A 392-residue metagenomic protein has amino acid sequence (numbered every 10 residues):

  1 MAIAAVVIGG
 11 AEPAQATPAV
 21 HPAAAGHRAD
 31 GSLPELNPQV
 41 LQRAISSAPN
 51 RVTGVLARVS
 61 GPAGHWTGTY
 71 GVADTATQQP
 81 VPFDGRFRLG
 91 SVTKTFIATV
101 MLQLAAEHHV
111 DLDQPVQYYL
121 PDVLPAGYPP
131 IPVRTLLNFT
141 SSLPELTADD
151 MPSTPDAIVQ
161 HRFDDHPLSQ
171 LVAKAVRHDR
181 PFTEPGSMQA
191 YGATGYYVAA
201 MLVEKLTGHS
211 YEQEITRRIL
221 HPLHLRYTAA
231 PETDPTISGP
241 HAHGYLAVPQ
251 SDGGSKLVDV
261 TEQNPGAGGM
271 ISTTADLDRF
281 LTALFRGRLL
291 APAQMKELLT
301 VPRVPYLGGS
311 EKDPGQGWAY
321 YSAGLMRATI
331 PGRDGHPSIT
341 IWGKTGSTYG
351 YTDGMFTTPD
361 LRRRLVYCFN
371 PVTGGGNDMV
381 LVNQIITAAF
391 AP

Functional and structural regions predicted by a protein language model:
M1-A19: Secretory targeting and sorting signals
A16-V72, S255-P392: Catalytic loop of the DD-peptidase/beta-lactamase superfamily, centered on the K-T-G motif and neighboring
N37, L89, T93, I97 (+5 more regions): Hydrophobic (often cysteine-bearing) scaffold residues that line and stabilize catalytic clefts of nucleotide/cofactor
N50-T53, T77-T135, P181-G192, P265: Short active-site loop at a secondary-structure junction that contains or immediately precedes the catalytic residue(s)
A63, I97, M101, L136 (+6 more regions): Residue-level preference for non-acidic, small/hydrophobic
W66-G68, T77-Q79, E145-T147, D334-G335: Short, solvent-exposed loop/turn elements at domain surfaces
Y128-I341: Short, surface-exposed loop or secondary-structure junction motifs that flank catalytic or metal-binding residues
